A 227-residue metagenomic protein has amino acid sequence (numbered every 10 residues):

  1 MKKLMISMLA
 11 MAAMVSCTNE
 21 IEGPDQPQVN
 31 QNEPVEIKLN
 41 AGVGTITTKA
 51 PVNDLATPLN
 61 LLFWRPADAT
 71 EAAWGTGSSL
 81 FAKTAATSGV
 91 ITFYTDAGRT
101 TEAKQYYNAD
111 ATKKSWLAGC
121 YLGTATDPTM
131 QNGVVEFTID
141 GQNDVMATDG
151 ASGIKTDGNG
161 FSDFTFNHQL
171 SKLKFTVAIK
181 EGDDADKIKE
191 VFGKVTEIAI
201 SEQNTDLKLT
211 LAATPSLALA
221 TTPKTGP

Functional and structural regions predicted by a protein language model:
K2-P227: Sec-type signal peptide cleavage vicinity
